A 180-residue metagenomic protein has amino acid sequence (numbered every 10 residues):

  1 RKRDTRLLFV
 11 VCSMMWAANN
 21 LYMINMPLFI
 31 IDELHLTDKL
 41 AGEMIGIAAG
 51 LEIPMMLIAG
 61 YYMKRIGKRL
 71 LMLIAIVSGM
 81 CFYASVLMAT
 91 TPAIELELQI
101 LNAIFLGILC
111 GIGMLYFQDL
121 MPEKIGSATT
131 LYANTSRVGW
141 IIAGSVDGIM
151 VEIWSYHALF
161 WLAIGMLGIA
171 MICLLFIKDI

Functional and structural regions predicted by a protein language model:
R1-C12, T91: Juxtamembrane cytosolic amphipathic helices that cap and anchor the N-termini of specific transmembrane helices
M14-M23, L106: Conserved extracellular-gate-facing transmembrane-helix segments in secondary transporters
I24-A41: Short amphipathic helix-loop junctions that connect adjacent transmembrane helices in Major Facilitator Superfamily/SLC
M55-G67, V151-E152: Helix-to-loop junctions at the C-terminal end of transmembrane segments in multipass secondary transporters
L70-S85, I164: Structural signature of the two symmetry-related core transmembrane helices
I108-M121: Intracellular juxtamembrane helix-capping segments at the cytosolic ends of symmetry-related transmembrane helices
E123-I153: A late C-terminal transmembrane helix in Major Facilitator Superfamily
I149-L167: A membrane-interface helix-boundary motif in multi-pass transporters
